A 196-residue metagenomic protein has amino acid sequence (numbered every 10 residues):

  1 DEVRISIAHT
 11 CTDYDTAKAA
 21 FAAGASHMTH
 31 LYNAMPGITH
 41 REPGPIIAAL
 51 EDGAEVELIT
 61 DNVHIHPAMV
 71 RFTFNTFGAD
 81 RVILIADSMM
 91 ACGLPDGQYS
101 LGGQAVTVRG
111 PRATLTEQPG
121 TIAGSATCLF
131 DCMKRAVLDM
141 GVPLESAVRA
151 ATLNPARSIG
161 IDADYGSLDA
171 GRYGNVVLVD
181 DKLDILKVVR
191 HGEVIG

Functional and structural regions predicted by a protein language model:
D1-D96: Active-site core of metal-dependent hydrolases
T10-D13, Y99, G103-V106, L183: C-terminal intrinsically disordered extensions
P45-L58, N62, F74-R172, V176-L178: His/Asp/Glu-enriched, well-ordered alpha-helical/loop segment that forms or immediately abuts the divalent-metal
K182-V189: Short, Lys/Arg- and Gly-enriched loop/turn segments at beta-strand edges
G196: Mg2+-dependent phosphoryl-transfer enzymes with acidic/Ser/Thr/Gly-rich catalytic loops
